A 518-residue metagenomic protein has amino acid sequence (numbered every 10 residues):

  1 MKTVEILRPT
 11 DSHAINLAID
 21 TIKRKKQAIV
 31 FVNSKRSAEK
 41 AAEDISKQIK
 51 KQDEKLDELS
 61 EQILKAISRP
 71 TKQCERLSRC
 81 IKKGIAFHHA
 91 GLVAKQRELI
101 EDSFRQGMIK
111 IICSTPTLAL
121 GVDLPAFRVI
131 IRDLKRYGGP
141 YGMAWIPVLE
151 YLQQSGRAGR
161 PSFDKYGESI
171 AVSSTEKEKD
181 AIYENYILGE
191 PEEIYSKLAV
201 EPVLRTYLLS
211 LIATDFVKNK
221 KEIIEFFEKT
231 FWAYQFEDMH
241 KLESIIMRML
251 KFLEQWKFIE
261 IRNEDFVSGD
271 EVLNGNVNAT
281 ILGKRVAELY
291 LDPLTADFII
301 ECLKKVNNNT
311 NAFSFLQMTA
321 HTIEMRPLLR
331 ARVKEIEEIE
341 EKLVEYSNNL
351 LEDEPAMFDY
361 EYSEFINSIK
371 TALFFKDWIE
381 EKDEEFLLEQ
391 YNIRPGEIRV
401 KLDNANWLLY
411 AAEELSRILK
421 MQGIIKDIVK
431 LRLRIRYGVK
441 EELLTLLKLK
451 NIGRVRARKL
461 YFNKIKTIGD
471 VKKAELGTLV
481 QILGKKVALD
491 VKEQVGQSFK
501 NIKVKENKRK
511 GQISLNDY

Functional and structural regions predicted by a protein language model:
M1-E39, A86: Conserved interdomain linker/interface between the two RecA-like ATPase lobes of SF2 helicase motors
F31, K35-I111, P140, A144-P147 (+1 more regions): Conserved C-terminal RecA-like helicase domain
I111, L118-K135, E168-I170: A short beta-strand element within the Helicase C-terminal
A144-E184: Conserved segment of the helicase C-terminal RecA-like domain
G189-Y290: Long, largely alpha-helical accessory region at the distal end of helicase-like NTP-driven motors
M247-W256, E260, F266-R454: C-terminal helical accessory/scaffold domains
T445-N463, G469-K472, L476-K492: Helix-hairpin-helix
K500-Y518: Acidic, low-complexity intrinsically disordered tails
